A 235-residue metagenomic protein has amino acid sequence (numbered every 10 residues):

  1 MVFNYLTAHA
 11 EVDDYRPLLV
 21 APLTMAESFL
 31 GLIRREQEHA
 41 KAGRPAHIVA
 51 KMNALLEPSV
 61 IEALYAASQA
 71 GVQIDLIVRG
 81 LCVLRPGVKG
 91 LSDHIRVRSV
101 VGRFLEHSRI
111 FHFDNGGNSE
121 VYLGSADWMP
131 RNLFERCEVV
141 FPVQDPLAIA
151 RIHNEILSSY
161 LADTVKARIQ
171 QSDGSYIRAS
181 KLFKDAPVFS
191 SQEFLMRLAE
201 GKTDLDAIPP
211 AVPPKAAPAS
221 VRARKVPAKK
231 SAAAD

Functional and structural regions predicted by a protein language model:
M1-E11: Prokaryote-biased recognition of long, low-complexity C-terminal linker/tail segments that are poorly structured
H9-D14, P22-D235: PLD/PLD-like phosphodiesterase catalytic module centered on the HKD motif
